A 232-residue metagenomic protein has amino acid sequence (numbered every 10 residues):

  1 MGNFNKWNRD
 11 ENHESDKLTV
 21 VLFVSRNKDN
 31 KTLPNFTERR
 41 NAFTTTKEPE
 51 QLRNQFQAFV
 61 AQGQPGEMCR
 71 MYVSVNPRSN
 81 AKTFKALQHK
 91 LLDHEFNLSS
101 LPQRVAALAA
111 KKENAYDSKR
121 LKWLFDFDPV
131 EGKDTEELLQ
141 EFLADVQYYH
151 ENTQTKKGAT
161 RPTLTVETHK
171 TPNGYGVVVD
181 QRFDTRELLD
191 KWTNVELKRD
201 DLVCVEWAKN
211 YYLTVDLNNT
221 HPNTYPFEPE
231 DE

Functional and structural regions predicted by a protein language model:
M1-T171, R182-F183, L189, Y211-E232: Signature for HUH/AEP ssDNA processing cores
H150, W192-V203: A common structural junction motif
G174-D180: Catalytic nucleophile-His microenvironment captured as a short glycine-rich beta-strand/loop that brackets
V177, K191-W192: Extended, low-structure N-terminal and interdomain regions that function as secretion/translocation signals
V203-V205, K209: Chromatin/DNA-recognition segments of nuclear transcriptional regulators
